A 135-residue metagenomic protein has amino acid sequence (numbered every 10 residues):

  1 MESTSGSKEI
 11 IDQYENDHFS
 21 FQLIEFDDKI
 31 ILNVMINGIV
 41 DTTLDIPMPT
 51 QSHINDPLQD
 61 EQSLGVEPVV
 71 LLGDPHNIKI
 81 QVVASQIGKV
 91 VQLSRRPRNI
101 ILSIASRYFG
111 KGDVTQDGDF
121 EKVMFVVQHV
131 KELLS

Functional and structural regions predicted by a protein language model:
M1-T42: Charge-rich, low-complexity N-terminal segments
I36, D45-M48, T115-Q116: Surface-exposed beta-strand edges and their flanking turn/coil or helix-capping segments
V40-P97: Short, internal acidic amphipathic alpha-helical interface segments that mediate docking to partner proteins
K89-S135: Phosphate/ribose-phosphate-bearing ligand recognition and processing surfaces, centered on ADP-ribose/NAD(+/P+) systems
